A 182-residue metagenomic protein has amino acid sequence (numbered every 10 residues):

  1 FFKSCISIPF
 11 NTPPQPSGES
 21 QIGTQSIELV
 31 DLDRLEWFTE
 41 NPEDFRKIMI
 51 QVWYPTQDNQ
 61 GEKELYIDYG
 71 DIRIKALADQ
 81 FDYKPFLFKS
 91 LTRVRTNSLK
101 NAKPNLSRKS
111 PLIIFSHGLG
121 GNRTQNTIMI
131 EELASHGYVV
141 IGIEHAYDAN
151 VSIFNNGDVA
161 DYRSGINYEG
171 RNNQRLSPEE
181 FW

Functional and structural regions predicted by a protein language model:
F1-S4: Hydrophobic membrane-insertion alpha-helices, especially the h-region of bacterial N-terminal signal peptides
I6-I113: Domain-level recognition of soluble alpha/beta enzyme cores, biased toward histidine phosphatases/phosphomutases
G70-I74, Q80-L112, G118-G120, T124-H136 (+1 more regions): Cap/lid segment of the alpha/beta-hydrolase catalytic domain
